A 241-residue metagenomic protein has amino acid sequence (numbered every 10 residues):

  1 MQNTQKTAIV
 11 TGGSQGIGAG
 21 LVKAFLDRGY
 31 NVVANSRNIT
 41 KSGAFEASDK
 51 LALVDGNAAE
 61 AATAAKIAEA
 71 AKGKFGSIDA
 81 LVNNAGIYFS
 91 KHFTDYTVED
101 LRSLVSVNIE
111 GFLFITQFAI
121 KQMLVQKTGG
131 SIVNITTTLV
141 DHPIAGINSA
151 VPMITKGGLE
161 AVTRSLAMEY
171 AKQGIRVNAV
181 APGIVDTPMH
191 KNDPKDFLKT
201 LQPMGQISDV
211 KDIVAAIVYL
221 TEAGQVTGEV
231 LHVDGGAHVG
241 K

Functional and structural regions predicted by a protein language model:
Q5-K6, S77-I78, M123-T137, I147 (+2 more regions): Active-site loop of short-chain dehydrogenase/reductase
S14-Q15: Conserved glycine-rich cofactor-binding loop
N84-F89, G236: Conserved NAD(P)H cofactor-binding loop of Rossmann-fold oxidoreductase domains
H92-F93, D100-V105, L198: Substrate-binding pocket helix/loop in short-chain dehydrogenase/reductase
T116, T155, T163: Active-site helix of classical SDR
K121, R164, M168-K172: Alpha-helical segment proximal to the catalytic Tyr-Lys
I175, D209-V233, H238: C-terminal substrate-recognition "lid" of short-chain dehydrogenase/reductases
